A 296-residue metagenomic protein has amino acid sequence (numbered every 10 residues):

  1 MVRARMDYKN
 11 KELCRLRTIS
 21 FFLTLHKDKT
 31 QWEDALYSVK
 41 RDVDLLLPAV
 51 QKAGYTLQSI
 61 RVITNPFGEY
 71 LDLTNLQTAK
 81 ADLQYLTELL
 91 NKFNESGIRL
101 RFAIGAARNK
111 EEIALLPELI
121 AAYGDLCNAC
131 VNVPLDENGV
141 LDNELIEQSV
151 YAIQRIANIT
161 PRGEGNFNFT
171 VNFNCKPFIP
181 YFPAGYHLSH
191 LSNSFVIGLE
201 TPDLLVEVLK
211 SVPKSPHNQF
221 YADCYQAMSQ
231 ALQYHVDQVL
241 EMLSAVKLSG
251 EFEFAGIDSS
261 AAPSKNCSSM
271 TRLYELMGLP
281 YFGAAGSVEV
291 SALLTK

Functional and structural regions predicted by a protein language model:
V2-A49, N174-G185: N-terminal basic/disordered segments at the start of proteins
K9-L16, A53-T56, A122, Y186-N193: Short glycine/proline-enriched loop/turn "hinge" motifs that connect secondary-structure elements and lie
C14-F22, G54-V62, E95, R99 (+3 more regions): A broad structural signal for short, well-ordered beta-strand segments within beta-sheet-rich domains
L16-K27, Q51, L57, T64 (+2 more regions): Structured, hydrophobic secondary-structure cores that serve as assembly/anchoring elements
L25-Q31, G68-Y70, E137, D203-L205: A generic structural motif
D34-L57, T74-Q77, T87-F93, L135-L141 (+3 more regions): Contiguous, glycine/small-aliphatic-enriched amphipathic segments in soluble metabolic enzymes
K40-R41, T56-E144: Active-site beta->alpha loop and helix N-cap motifs at the rims of alpha/beta catalytic domains
L100-G278, G283-A285, V290: Conserved, well-structured core segments that form the ligand-binding/active-site neighborhood of functional domains
